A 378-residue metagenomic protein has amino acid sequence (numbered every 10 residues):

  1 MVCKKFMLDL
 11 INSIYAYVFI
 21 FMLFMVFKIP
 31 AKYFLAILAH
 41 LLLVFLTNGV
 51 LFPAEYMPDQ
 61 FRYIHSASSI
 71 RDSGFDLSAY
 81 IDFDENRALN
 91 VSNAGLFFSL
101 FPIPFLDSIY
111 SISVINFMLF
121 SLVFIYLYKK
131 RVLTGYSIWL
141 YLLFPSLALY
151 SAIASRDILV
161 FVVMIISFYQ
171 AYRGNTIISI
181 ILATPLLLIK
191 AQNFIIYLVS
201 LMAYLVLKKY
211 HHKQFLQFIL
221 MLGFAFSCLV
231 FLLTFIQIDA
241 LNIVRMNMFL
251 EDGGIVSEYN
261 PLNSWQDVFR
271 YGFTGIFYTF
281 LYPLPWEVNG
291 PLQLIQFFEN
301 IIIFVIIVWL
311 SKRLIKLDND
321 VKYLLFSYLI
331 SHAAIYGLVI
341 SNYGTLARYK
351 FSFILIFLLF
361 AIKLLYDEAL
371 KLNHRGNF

Functional and structural regions predicted by a protein language model:
P30-A31, F124-P145, Y323: Transmembrane-helix signature of polytopic, membrane-embedded enzymes that assemble or transfer cell-envelope glycans
K32-F83, M246-N247: Extracytoplasmic loop-helix module adjacent to an early transmembrane segment
N48-L51, Y56-F61, L187-A191, I195-L317: Alpha-helical transmembrane segments and terminal signal-anchor/GPI-anchor hydrophobic tails, characterized by long
D59-L106, T274-G275, T279-F280: Short hydrophobic/aromatic helix or loop-helix immediately within or flanking a transmembrane segment in polytopic
S92, L96, I103-L122, Q296-F298: Loop-to-helix entry region of an early transmembrane alpha helix in multi-pass inner-membrane enzymes
V114-L133, V305-K312: Transmembrane-helix motifs of polytopic, lipid-linked glycan transferases
L127-Y128, V132, I165-I178: Membrane-interface transmembrane helices that cradle and orient dolichyl/undecaprenyl
A152-I158: Short acidic/glycine- and proline-prone juxtamembrane loop motifs at membrane-interface regions of multi-pass membrane
